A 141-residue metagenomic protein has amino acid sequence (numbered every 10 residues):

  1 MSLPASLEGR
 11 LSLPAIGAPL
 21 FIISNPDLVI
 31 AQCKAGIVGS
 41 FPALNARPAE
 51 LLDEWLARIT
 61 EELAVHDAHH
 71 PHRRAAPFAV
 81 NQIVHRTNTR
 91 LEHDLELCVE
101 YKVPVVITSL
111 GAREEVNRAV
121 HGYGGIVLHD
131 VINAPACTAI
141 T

Functional and structural regions predicted by a protein language model:
M1-T141: Active-site entrance/lid segments in N-terminal catalytic domains of soluble metabolic enzymes
